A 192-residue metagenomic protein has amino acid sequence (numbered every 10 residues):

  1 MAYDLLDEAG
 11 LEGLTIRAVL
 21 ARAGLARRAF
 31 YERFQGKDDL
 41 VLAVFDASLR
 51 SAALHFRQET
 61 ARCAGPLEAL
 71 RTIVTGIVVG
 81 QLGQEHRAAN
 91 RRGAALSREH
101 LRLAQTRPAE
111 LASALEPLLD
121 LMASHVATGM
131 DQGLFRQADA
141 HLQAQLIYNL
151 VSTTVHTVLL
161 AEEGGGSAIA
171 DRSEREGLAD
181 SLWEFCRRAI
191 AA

Functional and structural regions predicted by a protein language model:
M1-A2, V19, V44-S48, A52 (+2 more regions): Generic hydrophobic, amphipathic alpha-helix propensity
M1-A9, S51, H55-R62, L150-A161: Solvent-exposed, amphipathic alpha-helical segments
L5-D39, A43, A47: Helix-turn-helix
V41, F45, L49, P108-L119 (+3 more regions): Amphipathic, non-transmembrane alpha-helical scaffold segments
A43, R57-R87, A144-I147, A179: Hydrophobic alpha-helical connector segments
E59, A94-H100, V158-G166: Secondary-structure edge/capping motif, primarily at the C-terminal ends of alpha-helices and the immediately following
G76-V79, E116-D120, S124-Q132, N149-A192: C-terminal peripheral helix-coil segments that are non-catalytic and often amphipathic
V78-S124, D131-L134, H141-L142, I169: Short secondary-structure transition hinges
